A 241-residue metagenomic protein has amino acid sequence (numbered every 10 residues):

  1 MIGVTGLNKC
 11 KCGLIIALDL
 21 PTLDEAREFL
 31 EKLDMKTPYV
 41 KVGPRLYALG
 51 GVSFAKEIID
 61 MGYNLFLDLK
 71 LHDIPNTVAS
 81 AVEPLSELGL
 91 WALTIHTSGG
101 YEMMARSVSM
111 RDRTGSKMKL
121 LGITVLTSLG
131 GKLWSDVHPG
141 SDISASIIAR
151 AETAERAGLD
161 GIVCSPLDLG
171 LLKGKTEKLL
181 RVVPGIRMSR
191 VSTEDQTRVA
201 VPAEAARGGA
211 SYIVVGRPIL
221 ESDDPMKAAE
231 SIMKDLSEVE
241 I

Functional and structural regions predicted by a protein language model:
M1-F29, G170-T176, K234, E240-I241: N-terminal amphipathic alpha-helix/helix-capping segment at the start of soluble metabolic enzymes
N8-K11, T77-G161, S165-D168, K175-V182 (+1 more regions): Conserved anion-binding
I15, K41, F66, T94 (+3 more regions): Conserved beta-strand positions in the central sheet of alpha/beta enzyme cores
I16, V40, K70, L93 (+4 more regions): Conserved, mostly hydrophobic/aromatic
F29, N76-L85, G170, V191-S211 (+1 more regions): Catalytic cores of alpha/beta
M35, M61, L88, A157 (+1 more regions): Structural motif
L90-G100, Q196-A228: Glycine-rich phosphate-binding active-site loops on the catalytic face of alpha/beta enzymes
M104-M110, A206, I219-I241: C-terminal helical cap(s) of enzyme catalytic domains, especially alpha/beta-barrels
